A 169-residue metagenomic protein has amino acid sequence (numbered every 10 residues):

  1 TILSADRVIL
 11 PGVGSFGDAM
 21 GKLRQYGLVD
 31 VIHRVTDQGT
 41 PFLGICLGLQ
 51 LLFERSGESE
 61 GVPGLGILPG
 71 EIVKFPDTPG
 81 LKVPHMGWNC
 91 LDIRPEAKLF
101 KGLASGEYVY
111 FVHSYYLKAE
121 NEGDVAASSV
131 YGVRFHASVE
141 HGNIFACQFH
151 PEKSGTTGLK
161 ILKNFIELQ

Functional and structural regions predicted by a protein language model:
A5: An anion/phosphate-binding loop that grips the pyrophosphate of nucleotide cofactors and donors
G14-M86: Cysteine-nucleophile active-site neighborhood
C46, H113, H150: Histidine-centered divalent metal-coordination motifs
E54-Y131: Pocket-forming structural segment of enzyme catalytic cores
G106, E140-I144: Beta-strand-turn-beta hairpins that frame and shape the catalytic cleft of phosphate-ester-processing enzymes
V133-E140: Short, surface-exposed beta-strand/loop micro-motifs that present aromatic residues
C147-Q169: Acyltransferase
